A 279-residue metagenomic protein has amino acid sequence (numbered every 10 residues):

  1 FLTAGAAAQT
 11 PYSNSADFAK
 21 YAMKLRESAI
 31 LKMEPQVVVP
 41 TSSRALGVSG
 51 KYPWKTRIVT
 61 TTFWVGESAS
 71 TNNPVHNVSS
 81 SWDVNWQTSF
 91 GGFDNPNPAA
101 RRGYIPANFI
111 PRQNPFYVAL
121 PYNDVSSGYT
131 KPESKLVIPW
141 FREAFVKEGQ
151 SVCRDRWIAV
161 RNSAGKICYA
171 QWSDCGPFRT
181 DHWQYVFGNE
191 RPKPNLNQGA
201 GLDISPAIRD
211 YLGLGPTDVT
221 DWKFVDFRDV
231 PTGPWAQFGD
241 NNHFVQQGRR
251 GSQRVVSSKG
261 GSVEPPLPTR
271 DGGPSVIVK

Functional and structural regions predicted by a protein language model:
A4-A8: Sec/Tat signal peptide C-region and signal peptidase I cleavage site
Q9-K279: Secreted/periplasmic proteins
